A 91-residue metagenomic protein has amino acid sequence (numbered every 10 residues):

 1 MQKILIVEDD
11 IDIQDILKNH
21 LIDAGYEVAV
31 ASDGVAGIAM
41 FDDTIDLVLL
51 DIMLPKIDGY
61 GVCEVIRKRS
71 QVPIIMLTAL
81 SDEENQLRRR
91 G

Functional and structural regions predicted by a protein language model:
M1-G91: N-terminal/domain-start alpha-helical segments
